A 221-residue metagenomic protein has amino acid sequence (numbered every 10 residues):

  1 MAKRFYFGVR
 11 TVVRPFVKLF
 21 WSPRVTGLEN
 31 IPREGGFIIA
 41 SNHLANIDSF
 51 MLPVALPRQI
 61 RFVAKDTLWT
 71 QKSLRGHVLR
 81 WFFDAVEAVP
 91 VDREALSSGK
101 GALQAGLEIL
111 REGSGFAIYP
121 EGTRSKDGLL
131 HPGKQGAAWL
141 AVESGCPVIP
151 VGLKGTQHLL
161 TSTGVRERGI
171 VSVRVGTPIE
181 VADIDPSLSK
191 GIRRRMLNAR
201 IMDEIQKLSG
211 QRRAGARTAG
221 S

Functional and structural regions predicted by a protein language model:
A2-W21, R80, D84-E87: Short hydrophobic helices that act as membrane-entry/anchoring signals
R4-F5, G35, K100-S221: Non-catalytic C-terminal accessory region of glycerolipid acyltransferases and related lyso-lipid remodeling enzymes
T11-H43: Helix-to-loop junction immediately C-terminal to a conserved catalytic motif
K18-F20, P57, F83-A85, E143 (+1 more regions): Short, well-ordered coil/turn elements that cap or connect secondary structure elements
W21, L96-K100: A conditional alpha-helix N-cap/helix-loop micro-motif detector
V25, G76, K100-L103: Structural motif corresponding to alpha-helix initiation and N-cap regions
G27, A64-K65, E87, Y119-E121 (+1 more regions): A secondary-structure boundary/capping signal
R33-L96: Catalytic core of membrane glycerolipid acyltransferases/transacylases, capturing the structured, soluble-facing
